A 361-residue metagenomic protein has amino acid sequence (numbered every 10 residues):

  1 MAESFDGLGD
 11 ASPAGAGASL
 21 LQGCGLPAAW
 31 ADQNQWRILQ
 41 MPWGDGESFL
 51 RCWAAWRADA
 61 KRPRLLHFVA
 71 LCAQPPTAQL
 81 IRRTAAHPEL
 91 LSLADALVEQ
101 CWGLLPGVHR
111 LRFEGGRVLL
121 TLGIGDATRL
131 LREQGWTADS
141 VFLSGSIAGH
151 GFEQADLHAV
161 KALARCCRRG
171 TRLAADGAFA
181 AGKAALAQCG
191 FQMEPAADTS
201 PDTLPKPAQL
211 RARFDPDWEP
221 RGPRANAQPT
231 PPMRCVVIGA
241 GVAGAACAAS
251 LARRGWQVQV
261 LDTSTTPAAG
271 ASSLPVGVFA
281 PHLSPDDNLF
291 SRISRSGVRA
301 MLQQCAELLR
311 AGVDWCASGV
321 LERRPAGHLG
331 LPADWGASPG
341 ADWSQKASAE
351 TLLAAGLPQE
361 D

Functional and structural regions predicted by a protein language model:
M1-R37, P205-K206: S-adenosyl-L-methionine
L26, W30-A138, L157: The AdoMet/dcAdoMet-binding core of the Class I SAM-like
F68-A70, Q257-D262: Short beta-strand "acidic-cap" motif of Rossmann-like dinucleotide-binding folds
D156-R169: A short glycine-rich, Lys/Arg-flanked "PGG" loop and its adjoining helix->strand segment in the class I
F179-P231: Class I S-adenosyl-L-methionine
M233-Q259: N-terminal Rossmann-like FAD-binding beta1-loop-alpha1 element of flavoenzymes
S250, T266-S318: Conserved FAD-binding subdomain of flavin-dependent enzymes
S272, A311-D361: Flavin (FAD/FMN) cofactor-binding and adjacent substrate-gating region of FAD-dependent oxidoreductase domains
